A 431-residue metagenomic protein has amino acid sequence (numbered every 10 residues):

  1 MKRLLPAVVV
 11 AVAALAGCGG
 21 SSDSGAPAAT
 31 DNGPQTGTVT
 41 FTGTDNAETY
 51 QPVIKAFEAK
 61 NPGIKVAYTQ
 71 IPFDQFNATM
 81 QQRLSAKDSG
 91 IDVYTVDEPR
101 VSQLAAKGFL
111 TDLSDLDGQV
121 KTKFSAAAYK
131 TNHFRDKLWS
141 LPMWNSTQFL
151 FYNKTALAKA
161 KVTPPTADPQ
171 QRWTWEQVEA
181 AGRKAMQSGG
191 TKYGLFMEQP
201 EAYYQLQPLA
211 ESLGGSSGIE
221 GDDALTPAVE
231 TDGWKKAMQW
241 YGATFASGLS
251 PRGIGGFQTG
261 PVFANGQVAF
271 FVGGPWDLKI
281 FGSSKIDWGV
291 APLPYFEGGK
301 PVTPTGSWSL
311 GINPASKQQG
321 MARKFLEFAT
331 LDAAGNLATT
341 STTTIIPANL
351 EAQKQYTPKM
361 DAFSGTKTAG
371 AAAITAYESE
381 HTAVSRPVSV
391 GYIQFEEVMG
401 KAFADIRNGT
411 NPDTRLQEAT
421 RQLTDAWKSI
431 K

Functional and structural regions predicted by a protein language model:
K2-Q103, G118-K121, E297, K317-M321 (+6 more regions): Conserved N-terminal structural module of periplasmic/extracytoplasmic solute-binding proteins
D23, K137-M143, Q148, T174-T226 (+2 more regions): Extracytoplasmic/periplasmic solute-binding protein
Q70-T79, P99, Q171-Q177, P251-N265: Short helix-initiation/N-cap motifs at beta->coil->alpha
D92-T95, A269-G274, G289: Paired acidic/hydrophobic, glycine-rich loop segments that form the ligand-binding mouth/hinge of periplasmic-binding
V96-R100, G256, V272-L278, A373-E378: Beta->alpha turn/N-cap motifs
E98-F149, G289-A291, S364, A372-E378: Hinge/lid segment of periplasmic solute-binding proteins
G182, D223-G253: Glycine-centered hinge/linker elements that transmit conformational signals in sensory and ligand-binding systems
D277-K285, G298-T305, G311-V398: C-terminal lobe and pocket-closing loops of periplasmic/extracytoplasmic Venus-flytrap solute-binding proteins
